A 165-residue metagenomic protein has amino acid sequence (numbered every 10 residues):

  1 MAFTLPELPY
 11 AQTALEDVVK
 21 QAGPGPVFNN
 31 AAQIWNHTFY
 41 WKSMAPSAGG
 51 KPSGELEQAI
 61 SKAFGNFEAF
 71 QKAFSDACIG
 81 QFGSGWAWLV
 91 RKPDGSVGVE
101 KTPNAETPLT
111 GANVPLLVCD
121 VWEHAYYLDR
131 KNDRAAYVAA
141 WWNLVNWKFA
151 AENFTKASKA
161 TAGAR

Functional and structural regions predicted by a protein language model:
M1-R165: Feature for soluble, non-membrane regions of globular proteins
